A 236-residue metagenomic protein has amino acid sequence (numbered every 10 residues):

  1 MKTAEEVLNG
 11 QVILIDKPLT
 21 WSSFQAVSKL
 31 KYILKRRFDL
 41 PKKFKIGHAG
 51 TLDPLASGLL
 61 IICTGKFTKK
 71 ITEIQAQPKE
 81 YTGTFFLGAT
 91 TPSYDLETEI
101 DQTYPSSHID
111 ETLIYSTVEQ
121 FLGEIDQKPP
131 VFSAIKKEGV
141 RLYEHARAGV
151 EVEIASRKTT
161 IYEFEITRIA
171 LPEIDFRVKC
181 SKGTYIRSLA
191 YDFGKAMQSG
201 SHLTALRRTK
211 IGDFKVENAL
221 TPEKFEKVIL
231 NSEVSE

Functional and structural regions predicted by a protein language model:
M1-E236: Catalytic/RNA-binding core of pseudouridine synthases
